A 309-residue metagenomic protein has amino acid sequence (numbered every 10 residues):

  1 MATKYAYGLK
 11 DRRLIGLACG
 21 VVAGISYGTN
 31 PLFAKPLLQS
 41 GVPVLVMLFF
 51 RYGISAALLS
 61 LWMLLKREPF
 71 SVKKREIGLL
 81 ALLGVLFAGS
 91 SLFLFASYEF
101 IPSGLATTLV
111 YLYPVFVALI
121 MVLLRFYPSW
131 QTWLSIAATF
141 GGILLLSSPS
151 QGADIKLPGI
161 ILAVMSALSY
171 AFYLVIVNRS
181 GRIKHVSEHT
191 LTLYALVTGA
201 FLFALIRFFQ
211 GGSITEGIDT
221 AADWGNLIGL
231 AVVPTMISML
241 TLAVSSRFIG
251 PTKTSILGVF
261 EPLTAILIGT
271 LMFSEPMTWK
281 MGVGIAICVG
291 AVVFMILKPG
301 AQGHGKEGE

Functional and structural regions predicted by a protein language model:
A2-L9, L14, L48, Y52 (+3 more regions): C-terminal-most transmembrane helix of multi-pass membrane proteins
A2-V46, F50, V85, G89 (+4 more regions): Glycine-/small-residue-enriched transmembrane alpha-helix faces in small-molecule transporters and effluxers
L14-C19, L45-L61, S135-A138, P158-M165 (+2 more regions): Hydrophobic alpha-helical transmembrane segments of multi-pass integral membrane proteins, especially transporters
G24, F50, A106-L112, V177-A200 (+1 more regions): Helix-helix packing/entry segments at the starts of transmembrane helices
S26, P31, S60-V110, L145 (+1 more regions): Specific transmembrane alpha-helical segments of multi-pass solute transporters/efflux pumps, especially DMT/EamA
V46-A56, F87, L94-F126, S166 (+1 more regions): Specific alpha-helical transmembrane segments that line the substrate/conduction pathway and gating interfaces
L58, M63, R67, Y113-A137 (+1 more regions): C-terminal transmembrane-helix exit sites in multi-pass transporters
L59, A81, P128-P149, A167 (+3 more regions): Hydrophobic transmembrane alpha-helices of multi-pass small-molecule transport proteins
